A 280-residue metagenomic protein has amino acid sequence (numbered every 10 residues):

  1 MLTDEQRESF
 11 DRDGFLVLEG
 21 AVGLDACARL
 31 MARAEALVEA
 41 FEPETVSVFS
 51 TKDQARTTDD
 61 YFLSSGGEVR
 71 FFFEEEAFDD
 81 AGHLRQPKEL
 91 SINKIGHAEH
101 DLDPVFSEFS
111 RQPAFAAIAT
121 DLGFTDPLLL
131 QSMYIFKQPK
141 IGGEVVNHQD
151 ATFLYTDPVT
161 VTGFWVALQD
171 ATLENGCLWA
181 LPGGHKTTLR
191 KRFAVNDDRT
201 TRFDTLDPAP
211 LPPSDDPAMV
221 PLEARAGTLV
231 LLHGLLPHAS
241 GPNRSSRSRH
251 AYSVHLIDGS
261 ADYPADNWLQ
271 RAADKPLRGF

Functional and structural regions predicted by a protein language model:
M1-D11, E19-E144, N267, K275-R278: Non-heme Fe(II)-dependent double-stranded beta-helix
S9, P221-E223: Residue-level "contact hotspot" at macromolecular interaction interfaces
L24, F153, H238: Glycine-rich nucleotide phosphate-binding loop and flanking beta-alpha elements of Rossmann-like dinucleotide-binding
A40-F49, T57, S64-E68, A180 (+3 more regions): Non-heme Fe(II)/2-oxoglutarate
L102, A116-T120, L128, I141-P221 (+1 more regions): Catalytic core of non-heme Fe(II) oxygenases with the double-stranded beta-helix
Q112, A151, G234: Hydrophobic small-molecule pocket/channel-lining residues, especially in calycin-type beta-barrels
S132-Y134, F164-V166, Y252-L256: A structural signal for short, well-ordered beta-strand segments
